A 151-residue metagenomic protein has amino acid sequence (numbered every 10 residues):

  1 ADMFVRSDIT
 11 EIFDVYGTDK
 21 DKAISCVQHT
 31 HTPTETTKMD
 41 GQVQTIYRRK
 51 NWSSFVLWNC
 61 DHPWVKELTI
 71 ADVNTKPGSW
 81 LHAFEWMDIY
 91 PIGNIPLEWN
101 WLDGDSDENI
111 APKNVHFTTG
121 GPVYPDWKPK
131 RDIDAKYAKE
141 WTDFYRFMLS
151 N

Functional and structural regions predicted by a protein language model:
A1-T34, L57: GT-A fold catalytic core of metal-dependent nucleotide-sugar glycosyltransferases, centered on the diacidic
D2-F4, T30-T37, D72-T75, P91-P96: A short linear-motif detector with a strong N-terminal bias
M3-R6, I46, A135-A138: Generic detection of long, well-ordered alpha-helical segments
R6, K20-D21, R49-S53, I110: Short connector loops at helix/strand junctions that flank enzyme active sites, especially segments positioning acidic
V27-T37, Q44, W52, D61-P63 (+1 more regions): A gly/proline- and charged-residue-enriched helix-loop-helix capping module
M39-I46, D103-G104: Active-site rim elements
W52-N151: A glycosyltransferase accessory/donor-loop signature
